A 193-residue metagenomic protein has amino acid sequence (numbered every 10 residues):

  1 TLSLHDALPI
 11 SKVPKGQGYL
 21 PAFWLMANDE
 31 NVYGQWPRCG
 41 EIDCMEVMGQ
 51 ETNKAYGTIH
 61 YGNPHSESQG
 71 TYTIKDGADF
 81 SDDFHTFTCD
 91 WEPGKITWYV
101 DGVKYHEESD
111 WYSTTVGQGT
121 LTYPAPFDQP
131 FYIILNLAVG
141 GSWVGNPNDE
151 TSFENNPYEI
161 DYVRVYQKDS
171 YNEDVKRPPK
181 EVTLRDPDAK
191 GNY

Functional and structural regions predicted by a protein language model:
S3-Y193: GH16 jelly-roll
